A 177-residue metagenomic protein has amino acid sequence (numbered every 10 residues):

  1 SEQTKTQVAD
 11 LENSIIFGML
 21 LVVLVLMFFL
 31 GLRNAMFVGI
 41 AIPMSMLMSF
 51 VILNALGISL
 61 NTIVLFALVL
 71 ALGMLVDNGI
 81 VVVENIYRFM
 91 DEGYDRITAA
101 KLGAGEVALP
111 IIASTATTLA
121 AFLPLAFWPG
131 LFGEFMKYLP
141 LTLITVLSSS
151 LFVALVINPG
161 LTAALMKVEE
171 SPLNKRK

Functional and structural regions predicted by a protein language model:
S1-K177: Hydrophobic regular secondary-structure detector
